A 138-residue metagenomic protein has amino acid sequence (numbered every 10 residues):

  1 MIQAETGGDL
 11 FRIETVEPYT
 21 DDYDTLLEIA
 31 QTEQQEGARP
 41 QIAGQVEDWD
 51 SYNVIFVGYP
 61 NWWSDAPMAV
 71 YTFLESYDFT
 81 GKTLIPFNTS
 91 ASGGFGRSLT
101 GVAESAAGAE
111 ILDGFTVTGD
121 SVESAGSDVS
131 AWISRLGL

Functional and structural regions predicted by a protein language model:
M1-V57, S64-A66, Y71, S127-L138: N-terminal beta1-alpha1-beta2 submodule of the flavodoxin-like/Rossmannoid cofactor-binding fold
L10-R12, I55-G58, T83-N88, L112-D113: Structural recognition of the beta-strand scaffold that forms the well-ordered cores of secreted hydrolase catalytic
T15-P18, N61-D65, S90-F95, V117-V122: Solvent-exposed loop/turn segments at secondary-structure junctions within structured extracellular/periplasmic domains
P67, F95-T100, G126: Short, surface-exposed alpha-helical segments at coil->helix boundaries
V70-F73, V102: Hydrophobic packing residues within well-ordered alpha-helices of enzyme cores
E75-G81, S105-A106: Short, conserved loop/helix-junction motifs that constitute active-site signature segments in enzyme catalytic cores
E110-L138: Glycine-rich phosphate/pyrophosphate-binding loop and the adjoining helix
